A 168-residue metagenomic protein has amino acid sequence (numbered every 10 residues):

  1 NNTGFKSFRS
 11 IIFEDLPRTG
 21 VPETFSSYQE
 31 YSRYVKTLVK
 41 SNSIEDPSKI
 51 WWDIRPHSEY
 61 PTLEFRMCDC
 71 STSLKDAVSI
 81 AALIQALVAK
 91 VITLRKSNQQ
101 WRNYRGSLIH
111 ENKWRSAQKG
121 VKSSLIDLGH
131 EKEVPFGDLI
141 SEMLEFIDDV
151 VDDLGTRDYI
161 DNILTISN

Functional and structural regions predicted by a protein language model:
N1-R9: Short, surface-exposed recognition loops or helix-turn segments adjacent to catalytic cores
S10-N168: C-terminal accessory/tail domains of diverse enzymes
